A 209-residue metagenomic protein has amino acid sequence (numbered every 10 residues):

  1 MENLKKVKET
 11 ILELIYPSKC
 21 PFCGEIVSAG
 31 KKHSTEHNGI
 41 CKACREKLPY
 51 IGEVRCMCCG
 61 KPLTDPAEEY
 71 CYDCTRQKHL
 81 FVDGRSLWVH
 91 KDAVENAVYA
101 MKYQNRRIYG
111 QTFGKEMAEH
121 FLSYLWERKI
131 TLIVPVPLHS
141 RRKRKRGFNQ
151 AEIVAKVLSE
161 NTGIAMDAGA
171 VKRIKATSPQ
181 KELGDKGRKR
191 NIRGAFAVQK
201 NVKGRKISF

Functional and structural regions predicted by a protein language model:
M1-F209: Glycine-rich phosphate/pyrophosphate-handling loop used in enzymes and phosphotransfer proteins
